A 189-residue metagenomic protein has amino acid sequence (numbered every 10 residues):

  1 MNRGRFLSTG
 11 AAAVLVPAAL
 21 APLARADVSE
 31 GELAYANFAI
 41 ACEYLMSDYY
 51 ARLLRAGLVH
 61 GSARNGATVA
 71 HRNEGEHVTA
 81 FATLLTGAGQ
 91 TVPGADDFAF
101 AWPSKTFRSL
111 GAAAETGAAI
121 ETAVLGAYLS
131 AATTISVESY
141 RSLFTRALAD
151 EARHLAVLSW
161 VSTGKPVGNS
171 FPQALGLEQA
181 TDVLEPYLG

Functional and structural regions predicted by a protein language model:
M1-G4: Twin-arginine (Tat) signal peptide motif
L7-G189: All-alpha RGS (Regulator of G-protein Signaling) helical domain and cognate RGS-like helical scaffolds
